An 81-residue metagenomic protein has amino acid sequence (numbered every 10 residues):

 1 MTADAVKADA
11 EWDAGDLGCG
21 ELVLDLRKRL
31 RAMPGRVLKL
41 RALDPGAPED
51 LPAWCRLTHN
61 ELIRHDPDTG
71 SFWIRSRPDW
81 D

Functional and structural regions predicted by a protein language model:
M1-D81: Domain-level signature for proteins that mediate thiol-based redox and metal-cofactor handling
